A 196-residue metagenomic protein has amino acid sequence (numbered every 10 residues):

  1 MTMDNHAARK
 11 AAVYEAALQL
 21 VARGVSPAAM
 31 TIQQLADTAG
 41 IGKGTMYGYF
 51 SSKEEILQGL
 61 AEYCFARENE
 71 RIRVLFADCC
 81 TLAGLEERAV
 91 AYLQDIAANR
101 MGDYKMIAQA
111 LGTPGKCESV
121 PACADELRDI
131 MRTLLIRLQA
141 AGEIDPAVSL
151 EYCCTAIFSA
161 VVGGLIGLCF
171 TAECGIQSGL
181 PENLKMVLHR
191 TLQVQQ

Functional and structural regions predicted by a protein language model:
M1-T38, E55: Basic, helix-initiating cap at the start of DNA-binding domains
S26-P27, G48, D145: Helix-turn-helix/winged-helix DNA-binding modules
G40-F50: Short hydrophobic/aromatic patch on the recognition helix
L57-C64: Alpha-helical DNA-contacting segments of helix-turn-helix folds
G59, R73-M101, L150-I157, P181: Hydrophobic alpha-helical connector segments
E87, A91-Q94, A98, R128-A140 (+2 more regions): C-terminal peripheral helix-coil segments that are non-catalytic and often amphipathic
Q94-R132: Short secondary-structure transition hinges
S119-A124, A140-F158, G175-G179: All-alpha amphipathic helical-bundle segments outside canonical DNA-binding/catalytic cores that form hydrophobic
